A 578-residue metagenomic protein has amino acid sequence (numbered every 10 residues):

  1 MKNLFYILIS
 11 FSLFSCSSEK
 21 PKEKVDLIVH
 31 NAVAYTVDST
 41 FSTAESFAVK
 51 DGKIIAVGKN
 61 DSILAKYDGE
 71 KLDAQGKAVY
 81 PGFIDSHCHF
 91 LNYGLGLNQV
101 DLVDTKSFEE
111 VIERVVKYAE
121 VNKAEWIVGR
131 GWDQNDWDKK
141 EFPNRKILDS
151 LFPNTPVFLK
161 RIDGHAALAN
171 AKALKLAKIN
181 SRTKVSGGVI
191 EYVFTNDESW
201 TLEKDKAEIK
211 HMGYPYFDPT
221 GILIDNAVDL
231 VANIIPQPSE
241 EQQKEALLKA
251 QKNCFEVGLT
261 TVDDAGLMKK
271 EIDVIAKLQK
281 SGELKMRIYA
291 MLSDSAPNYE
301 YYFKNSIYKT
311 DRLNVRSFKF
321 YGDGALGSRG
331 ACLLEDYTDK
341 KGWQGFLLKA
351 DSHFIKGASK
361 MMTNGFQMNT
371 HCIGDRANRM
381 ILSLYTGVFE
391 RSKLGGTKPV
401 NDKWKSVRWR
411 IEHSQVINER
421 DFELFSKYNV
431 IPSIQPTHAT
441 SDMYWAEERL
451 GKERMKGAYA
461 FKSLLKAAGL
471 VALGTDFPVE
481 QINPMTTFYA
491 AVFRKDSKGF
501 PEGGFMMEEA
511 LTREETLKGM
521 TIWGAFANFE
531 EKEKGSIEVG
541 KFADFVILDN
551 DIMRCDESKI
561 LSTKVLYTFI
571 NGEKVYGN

Functional and structural regions predicted by a protein language model:
M1-I9: Sec-dependent signal peptide recognition, specifically the positively charged N-region followed immediately by
F14-S15: C-terminal motif of bacterial Sec signal peptides marking the signal peptidase cleavage site
E19-H30, Y35, S39-Y301, F320 (+7 more regions): Divalent metal-binding segments
N253, G577-N578: Short, gly/Ser/Thr-rich active-site loops of penicillin-recognizing serine hydrolases
Q279-G282, N305-L313, F425-K427: Acidic (Asp/Glu)-rich catalytic clusters
R312-G330, N429-T440: Non-cysteine beta-strand/loop elements that form the S-adenosyl-L-methionine
S359-Q367, R376-L394, K398-W409, H413-S414 (+4 more regions): His/Asp/Glu-enriched, well-ordered alpha-helical/loop segment that forms or immediately abuts the divalent-metal
